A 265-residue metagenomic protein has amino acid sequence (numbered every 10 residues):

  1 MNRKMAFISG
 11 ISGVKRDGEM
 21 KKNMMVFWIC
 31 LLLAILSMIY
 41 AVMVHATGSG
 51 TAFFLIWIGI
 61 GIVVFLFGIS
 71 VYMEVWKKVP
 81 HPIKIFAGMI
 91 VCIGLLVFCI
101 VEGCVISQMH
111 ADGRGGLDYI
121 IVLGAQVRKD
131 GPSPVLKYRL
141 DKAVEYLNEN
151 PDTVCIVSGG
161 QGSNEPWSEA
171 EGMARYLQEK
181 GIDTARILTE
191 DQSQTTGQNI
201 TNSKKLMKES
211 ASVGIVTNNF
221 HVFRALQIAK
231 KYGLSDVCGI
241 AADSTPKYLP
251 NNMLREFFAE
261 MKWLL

Functional and structural regions predicted by a protein language model:
N2-E19: Short, Lys/Arg-enriched N-terminal segments with co-localized hydrophobic residues within the first ~10-30 amino acids
E19-V26, P80-A87: Membrane-interface helix-boundary signature
N23-M73: Membrane-embedded alpha-helical segments of integral membrane proteins
I39-A46, I69-Y72, L96-G103, S107 (+1 more regions): Structural signature of transmembrane alpha-helix termini at the membrane-water interface
Y72-P80, H110: Membrane-helix interface/capping segments
H81-G103: Internal/C-terminal transmembrane anchor helices
I100-M253: A structural signal for short, hydrophobic/glycine-enriched beta-strand patches
L249-L265: A transmembrane-helix-recognition feature enriched in membrane-embedded lipid enzymes and envelope glyco-/phospholipid
